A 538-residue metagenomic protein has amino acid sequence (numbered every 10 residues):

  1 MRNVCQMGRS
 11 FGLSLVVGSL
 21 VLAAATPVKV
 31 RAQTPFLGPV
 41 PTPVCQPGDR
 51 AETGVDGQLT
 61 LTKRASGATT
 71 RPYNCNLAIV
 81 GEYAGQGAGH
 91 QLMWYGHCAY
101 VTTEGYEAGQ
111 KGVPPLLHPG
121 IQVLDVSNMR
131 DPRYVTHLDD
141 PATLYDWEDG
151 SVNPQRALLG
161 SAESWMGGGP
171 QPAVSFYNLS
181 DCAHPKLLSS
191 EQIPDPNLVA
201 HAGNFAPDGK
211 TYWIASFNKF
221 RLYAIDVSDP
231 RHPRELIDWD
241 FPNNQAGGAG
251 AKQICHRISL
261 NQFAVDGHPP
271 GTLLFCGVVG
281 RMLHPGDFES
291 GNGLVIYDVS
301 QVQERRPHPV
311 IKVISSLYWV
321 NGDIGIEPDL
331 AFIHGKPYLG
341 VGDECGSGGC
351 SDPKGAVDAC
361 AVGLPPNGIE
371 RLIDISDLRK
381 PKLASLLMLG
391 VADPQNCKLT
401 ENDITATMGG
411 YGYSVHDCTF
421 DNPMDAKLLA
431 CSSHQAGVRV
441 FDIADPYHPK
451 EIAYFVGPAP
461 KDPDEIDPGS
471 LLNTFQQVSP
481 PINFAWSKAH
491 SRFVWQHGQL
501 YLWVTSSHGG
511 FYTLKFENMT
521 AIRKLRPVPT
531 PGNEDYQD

Functional and structural regions predicted by a protein language model:
M1-L15: Bacterial N-terminal signal peptides that target proteins for export
R2, V28-V30, T62: Generic cytosolic/nucleocytoplasmic N-terminal low-complexity/intrinsically disordered segments
G12-A23, K29: Bacterial N-terminal signal peptides
T26-P27, V101: Short stretches within intrinsically disordered, low-complexity N-terminal or propeptide regions
Q33-D538: Feature marking well-ordered beta-strand scaffolds used for ligand recognition
